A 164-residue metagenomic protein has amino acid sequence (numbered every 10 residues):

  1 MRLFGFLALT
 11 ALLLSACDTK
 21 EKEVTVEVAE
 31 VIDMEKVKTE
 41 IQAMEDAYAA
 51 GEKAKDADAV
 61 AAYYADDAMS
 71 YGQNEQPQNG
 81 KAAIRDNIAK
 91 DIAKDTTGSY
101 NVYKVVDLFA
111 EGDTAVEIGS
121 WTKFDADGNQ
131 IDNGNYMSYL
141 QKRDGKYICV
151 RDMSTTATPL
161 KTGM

Functional and structural regions predicted by a protein language model:
M1-L7: Sec-dependent signal peptide recognition, specifically the positively charged N-region followed immediately by
L13-A16: C-terminal motif of bacterial Sec signal peptides marking the signal peptidase cleavage site
D18-A62, L160-M164: Short, low-complexity N-terminal intrinsically disordered segments enriched in polar/charged residues
D18-E23, N133-L160: Short beta-strand edge/turn micro-motifs at domain boundaries
Y48, V60-A61, A68, G80 (+3 more regions): Hydrophobic pocket/interface hotspot
M69-N79, D91-T96: A short gly/proline-enriched turn/hairpin at secondary-structure junctions
A89-A126: Surface-exposed, charged secondary-structure patches
G128-Q130: Solvent-exposed, non-transmembrane alpha-helical starts
